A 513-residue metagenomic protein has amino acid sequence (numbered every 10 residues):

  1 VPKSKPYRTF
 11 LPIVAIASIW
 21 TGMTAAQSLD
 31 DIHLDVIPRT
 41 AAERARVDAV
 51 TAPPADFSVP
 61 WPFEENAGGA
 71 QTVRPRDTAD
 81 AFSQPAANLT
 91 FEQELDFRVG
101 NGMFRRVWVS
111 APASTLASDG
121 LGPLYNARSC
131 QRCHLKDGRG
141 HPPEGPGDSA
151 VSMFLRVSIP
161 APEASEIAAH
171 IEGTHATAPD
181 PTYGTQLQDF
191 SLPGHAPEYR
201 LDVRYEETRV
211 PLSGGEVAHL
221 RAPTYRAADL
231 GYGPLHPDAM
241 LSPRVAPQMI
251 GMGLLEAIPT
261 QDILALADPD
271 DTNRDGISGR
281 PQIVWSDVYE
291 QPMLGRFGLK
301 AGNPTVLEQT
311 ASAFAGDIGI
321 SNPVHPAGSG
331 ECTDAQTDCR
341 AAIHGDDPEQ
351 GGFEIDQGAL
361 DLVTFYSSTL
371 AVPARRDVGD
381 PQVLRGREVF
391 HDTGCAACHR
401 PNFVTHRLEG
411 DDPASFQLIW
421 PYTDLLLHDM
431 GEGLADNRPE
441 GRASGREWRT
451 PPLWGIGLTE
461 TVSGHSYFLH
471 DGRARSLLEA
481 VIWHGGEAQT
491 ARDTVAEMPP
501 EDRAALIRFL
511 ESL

Functional and structural regions predicted by a protein language model:
P2-L11: Bacterial N-terminal signal peptides that target proteins for export
P6, W20-A26: Serine/proline-rich low-complexity intrinsically disordered segments, especially terminal tails, linkers
P12-T21: Bacterial N-terminal signal peptides
A26-L513: Periplasmic c-type cytochrome electron-transfer domains
